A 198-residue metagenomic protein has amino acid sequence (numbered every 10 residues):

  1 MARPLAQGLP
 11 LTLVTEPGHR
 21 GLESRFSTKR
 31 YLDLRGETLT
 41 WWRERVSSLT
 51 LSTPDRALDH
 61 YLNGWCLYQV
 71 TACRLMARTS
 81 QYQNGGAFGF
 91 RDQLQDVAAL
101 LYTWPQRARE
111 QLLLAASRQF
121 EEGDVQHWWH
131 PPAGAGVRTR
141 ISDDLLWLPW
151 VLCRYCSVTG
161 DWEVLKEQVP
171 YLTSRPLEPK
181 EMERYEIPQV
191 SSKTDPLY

Functional and structural regions predicted by a protein language model:
M1-A87, R175-Y198: Acidic/polar, glycine-enriched structural segments that form the non-catalytic walls/loops of the carbohydrate-binding
R3, T38, L100-A108, L112-Y198: Aromatic-rich carbohydrate-recognition surfaces in CAZymes
S48-L51, D55-N63, Q69-M76, G86-Q93 (+1 more regions): Aromatic-lined, polymer-binding surfaces characteristic of secreted/periplasmic polysaccharide-degrading enzymes
